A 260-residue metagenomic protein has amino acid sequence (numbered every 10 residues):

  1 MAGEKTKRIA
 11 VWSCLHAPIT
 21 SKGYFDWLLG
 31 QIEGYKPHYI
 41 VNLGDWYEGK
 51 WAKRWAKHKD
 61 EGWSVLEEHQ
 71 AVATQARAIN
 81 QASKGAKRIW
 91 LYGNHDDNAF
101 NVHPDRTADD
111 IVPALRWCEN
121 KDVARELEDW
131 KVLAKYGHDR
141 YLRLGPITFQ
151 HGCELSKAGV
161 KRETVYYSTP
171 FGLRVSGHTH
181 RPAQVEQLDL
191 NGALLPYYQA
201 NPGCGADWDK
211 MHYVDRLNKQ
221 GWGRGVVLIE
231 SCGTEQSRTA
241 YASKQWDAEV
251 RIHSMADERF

Functional and structural regions predicted by a protein language model:
M1-A10, Y141-T148: Beta-strand-turn-beta hairpins that frame and shape the catalytic cleft of phosphate-ester-processing enzymes
G3-V11, G34-Y35, A242-R259: Polar, enzyme-active/binding microenvironments
R8, W12, A17-E126: Core catalytic region of metal-dependent phosphoesterases/phosphodiesterases, especially metallo-beta-lactamase-like
V11, N42, R143, I229-S231: Generic beta-strand structural signal
K53-R54, L217-N218, R259: Long, hydrophilic "mature protein body" segments
K57, K219-V226, W246-H253: A general structural signal for short secondary-structure boundary/capping elements
V72-V175, T179-D189: Conserved catalytic scaffold of divalent metal-dependent phosphoesterases
T148-A242: Conserved beta-sheet core of the metallophosphoesterase superfamily
